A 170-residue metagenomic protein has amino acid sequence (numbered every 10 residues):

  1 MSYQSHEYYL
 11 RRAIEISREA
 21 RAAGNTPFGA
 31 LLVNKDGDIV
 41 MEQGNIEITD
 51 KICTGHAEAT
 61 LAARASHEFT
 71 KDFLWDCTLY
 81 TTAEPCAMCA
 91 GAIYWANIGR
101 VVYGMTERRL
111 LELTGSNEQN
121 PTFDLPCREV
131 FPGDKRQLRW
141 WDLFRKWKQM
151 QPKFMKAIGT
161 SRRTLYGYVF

Functional and structural regions predicted by a protein language model:
M1-A20, Y94-F170: Zinc-dependent deaminase
F28-N34: Short beta-strand scaffold segments in enzyme catalytic cores
V40-E47: Short beta->alpha transition motifs characteristic of CBS
M41, E58-H67: Glycine/small-residue-rich phosphate/adenosyl-binding loop
T49-A59: A short, polar/charged loop-to-alpha-helix boundary motif
K71-A83: Immediate flanking context of iron-sulfur cluster ligation sites
T82-R100: Local cysteine-cluster metal-coordination motifs and their immediate loop/turn environment, predominantly Fe-S cluster
